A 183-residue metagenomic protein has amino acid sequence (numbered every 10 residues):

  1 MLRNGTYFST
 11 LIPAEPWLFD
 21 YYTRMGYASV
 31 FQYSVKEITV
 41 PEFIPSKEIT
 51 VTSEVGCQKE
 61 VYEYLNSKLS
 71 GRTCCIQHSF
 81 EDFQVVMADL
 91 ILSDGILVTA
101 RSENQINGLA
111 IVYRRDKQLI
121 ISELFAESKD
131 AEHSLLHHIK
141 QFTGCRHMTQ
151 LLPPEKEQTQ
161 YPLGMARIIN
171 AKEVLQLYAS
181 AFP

Functional and structural regions predicted by a protein language model:
M1-A14, T143-P154: Conserved GNAT acetyl-CoA-binding A-motif
M1-L2, A131-L136: Glycine-rich acyl-CoA binding loop
P13-A14, G56, C75, N170: Alpha-helical protein-protein interaction elements
W17: Conserved functional hotspot residues or short segments at active or partner-binding sites across diverse domains
Y22: Short sequence/structural segments immediately N-terminal
M25-P45, S122-K129, H137-P183: Active-site/acyl-donor-binding loops of N-acyltransferases
A28-F125, K129-D130: Amide-forming acyltransferase catalytic core, primarily the GNAT-like/NAT-type and related acyltransferase folds
